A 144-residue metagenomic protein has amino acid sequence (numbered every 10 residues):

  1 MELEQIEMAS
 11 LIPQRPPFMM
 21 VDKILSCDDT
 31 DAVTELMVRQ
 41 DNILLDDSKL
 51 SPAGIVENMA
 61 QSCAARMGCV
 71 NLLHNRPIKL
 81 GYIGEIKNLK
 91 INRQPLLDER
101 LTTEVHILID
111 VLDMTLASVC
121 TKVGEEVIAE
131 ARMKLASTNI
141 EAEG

Functional and structural regions predicted by a protein language model:
E2-M8, E99-T103: Short Pro/Gly-enriched beta-strand edge/turn motifs at strand-loop
Q5-R15, R76: Short aromatic-glycine motifs in intrinsically disordered, low-complexity regions
P16-S51: Catalytic strand-loop segment that frames the active site of acyl-thioester-processing enzymes
M19-D22, G81-G84, T103-V105, A131: Small-residue-enriched segments and motifs
D22-L25, K87, N92, H106-L108: Conserved positions in beta-strands of structured domains
V33, A65, L96-D98, T102 (+1 more regions): HotDog/MaoC-like acyl-thioester-processing domains
M37-N71: A conserved, well-ordered hydrophobic junction motif at loop->secondary-structure transitions
A65-T102: Hydrophobic beta-strand-centered segment that forms part of the acyl-chain substrate-binding groove
